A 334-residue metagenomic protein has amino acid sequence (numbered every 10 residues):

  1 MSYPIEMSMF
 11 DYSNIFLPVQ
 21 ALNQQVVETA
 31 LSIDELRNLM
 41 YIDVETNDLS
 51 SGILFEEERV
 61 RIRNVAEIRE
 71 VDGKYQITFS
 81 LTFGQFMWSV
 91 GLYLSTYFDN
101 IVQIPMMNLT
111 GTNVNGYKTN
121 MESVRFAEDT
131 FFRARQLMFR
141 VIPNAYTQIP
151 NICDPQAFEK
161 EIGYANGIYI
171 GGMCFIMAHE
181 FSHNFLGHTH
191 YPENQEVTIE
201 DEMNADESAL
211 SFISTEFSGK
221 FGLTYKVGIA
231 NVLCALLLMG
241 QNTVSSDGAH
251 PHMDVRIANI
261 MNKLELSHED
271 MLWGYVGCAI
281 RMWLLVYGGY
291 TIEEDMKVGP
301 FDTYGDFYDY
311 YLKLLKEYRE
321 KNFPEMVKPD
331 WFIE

Functional and structural regions predicted by a protein language model:
S2-C174, F181, L186-H190: Peri-catalytic and regulatory segments of divalent metal-dependent proteins
F79, A205, H252: Divalent metal-coordination and catalytic microenvironments
E159, G163-F175, I199, L223-A235: Alpha-helical scaffolds flanking conserved acidic
S182, L186, L210-F217: Sec-exported extracytoplasmic/periplasmic mature domains
H188-D201: Short helix/strand-bridging catalytic loops that position acidic/His residues to coordinate divalent metals and engage
T198-T215: An active-site-proximal "capping" alpha-helix that borders the catalytic cofactor pocket
S214-E334: Long, well-structured alpha-helical subdomains associated with metal-dependent extracellular/ecto-lumenal hydrolases
